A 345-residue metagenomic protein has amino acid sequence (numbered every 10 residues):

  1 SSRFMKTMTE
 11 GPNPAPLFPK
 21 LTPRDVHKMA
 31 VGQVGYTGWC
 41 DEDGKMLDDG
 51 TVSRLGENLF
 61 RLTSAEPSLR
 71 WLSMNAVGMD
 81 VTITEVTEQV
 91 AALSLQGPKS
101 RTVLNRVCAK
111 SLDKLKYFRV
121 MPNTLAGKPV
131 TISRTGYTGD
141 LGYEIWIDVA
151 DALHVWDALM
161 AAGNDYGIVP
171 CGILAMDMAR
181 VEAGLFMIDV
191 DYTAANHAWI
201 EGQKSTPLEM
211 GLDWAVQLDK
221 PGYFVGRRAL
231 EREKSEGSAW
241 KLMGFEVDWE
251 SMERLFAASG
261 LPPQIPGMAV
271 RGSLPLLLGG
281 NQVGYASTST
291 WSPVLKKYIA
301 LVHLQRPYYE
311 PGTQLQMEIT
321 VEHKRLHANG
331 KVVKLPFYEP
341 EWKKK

Functional and structural regions predicted by a protein language model:
S1-C40, K45, L174: Acidic, proline/glycine-enriched N-terminal capping motif
C40-T51, Y223: Cytochrome P450
S53-K345: Conserved, structured C-terminal
